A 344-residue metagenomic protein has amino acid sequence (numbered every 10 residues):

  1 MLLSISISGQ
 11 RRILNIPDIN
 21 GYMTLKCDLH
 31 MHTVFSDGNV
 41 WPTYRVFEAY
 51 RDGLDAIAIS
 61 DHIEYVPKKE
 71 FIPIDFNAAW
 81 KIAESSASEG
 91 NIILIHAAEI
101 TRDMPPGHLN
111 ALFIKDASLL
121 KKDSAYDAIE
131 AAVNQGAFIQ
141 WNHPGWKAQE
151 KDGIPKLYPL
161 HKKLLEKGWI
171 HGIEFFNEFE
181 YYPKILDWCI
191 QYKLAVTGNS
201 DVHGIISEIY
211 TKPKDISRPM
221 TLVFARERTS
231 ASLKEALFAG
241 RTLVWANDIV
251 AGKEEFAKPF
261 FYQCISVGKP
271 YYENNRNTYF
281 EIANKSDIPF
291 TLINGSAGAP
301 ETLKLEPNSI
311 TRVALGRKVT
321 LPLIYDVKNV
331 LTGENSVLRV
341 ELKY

Functional and structural regions predicted by a protein language model:
M1-Q10: Bacterial Sec-dependent N-terminal signal peptides
Q10-C27, V46, G107-I114, D152-Y344: Charged catalytic cores and adjacent phosphate/nucleic-acid-binding surfaces used for phosphate/nucleic-acid chemistry
R12-F138, N142, P155, G168 (+2 more regions): A metal-dependent hydrolase metal-coordination microenvironment
F35, K147-K151: Short, small-residue-enriched loops and turns at beta-alpha junctions that line or gate enzyme active sites
A98-R102, G145-A148, V202-H203: Short glycine-enriched loops at secondary-structure junctions
